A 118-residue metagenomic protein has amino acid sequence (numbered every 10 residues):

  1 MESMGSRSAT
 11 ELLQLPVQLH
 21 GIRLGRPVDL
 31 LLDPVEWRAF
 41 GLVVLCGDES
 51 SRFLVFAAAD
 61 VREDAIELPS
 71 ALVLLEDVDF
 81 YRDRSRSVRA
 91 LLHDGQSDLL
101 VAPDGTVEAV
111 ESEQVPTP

Functional and structural regions predicted by a protein language model:
M1-P118: Peripheral interaction segments used for macromolecular assembly
